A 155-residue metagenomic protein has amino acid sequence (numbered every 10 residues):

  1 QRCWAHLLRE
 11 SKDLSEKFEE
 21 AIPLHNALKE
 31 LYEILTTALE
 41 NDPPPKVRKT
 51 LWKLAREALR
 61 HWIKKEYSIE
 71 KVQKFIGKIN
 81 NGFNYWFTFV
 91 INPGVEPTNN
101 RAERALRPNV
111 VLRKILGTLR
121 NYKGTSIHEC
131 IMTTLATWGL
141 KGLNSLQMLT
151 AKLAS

Functional and structural regions predicted by a protein language model:
Q1-S155: Catalytic center-proximal scaffold of phosphoryl-transfer enzymes
